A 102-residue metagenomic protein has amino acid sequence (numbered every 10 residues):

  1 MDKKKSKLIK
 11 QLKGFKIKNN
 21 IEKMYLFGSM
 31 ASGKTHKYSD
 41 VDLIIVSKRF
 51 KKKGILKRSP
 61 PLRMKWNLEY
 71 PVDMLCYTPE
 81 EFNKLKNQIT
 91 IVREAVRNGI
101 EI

Functional and structural regions predicted by a protein language model:
M1-K23, A31-Y38, S47-I102: Catalytic core of pol beta-like nucleotidyltransferases
